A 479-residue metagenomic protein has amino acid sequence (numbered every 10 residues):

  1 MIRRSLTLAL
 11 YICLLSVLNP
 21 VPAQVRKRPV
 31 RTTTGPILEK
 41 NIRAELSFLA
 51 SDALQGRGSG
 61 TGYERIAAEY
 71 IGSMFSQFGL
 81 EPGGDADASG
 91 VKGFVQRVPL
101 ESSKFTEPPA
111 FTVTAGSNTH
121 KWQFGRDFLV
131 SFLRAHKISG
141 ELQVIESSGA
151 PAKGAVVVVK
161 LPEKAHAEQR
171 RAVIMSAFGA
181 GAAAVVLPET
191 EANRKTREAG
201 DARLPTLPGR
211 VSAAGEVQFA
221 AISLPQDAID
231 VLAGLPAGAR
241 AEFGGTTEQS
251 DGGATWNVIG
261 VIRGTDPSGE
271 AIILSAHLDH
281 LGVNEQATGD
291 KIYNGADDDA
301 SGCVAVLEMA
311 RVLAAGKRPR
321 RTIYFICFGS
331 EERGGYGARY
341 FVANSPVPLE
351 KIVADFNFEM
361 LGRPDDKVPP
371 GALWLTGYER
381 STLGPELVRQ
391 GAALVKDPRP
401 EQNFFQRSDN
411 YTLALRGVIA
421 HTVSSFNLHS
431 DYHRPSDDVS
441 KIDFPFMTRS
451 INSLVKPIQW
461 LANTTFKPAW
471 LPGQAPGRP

Functional and structural regions predicted by a protein language model:
A9-V17: Bacterial N-terminal signal peptides
V25-R31, P36-G62, I66, F78 (+5 more regions): N-terminal capping segment at the start of a domain
R26-V30, H120-G149, L207-G295, R311 (+3 more regions): Soluble metallo-hydrolase cores and metallopeptidase-like ectodomains found primarily in the secretory/periplasmic
P36-L54, S59-P82, A150, V156-E168 (+6 more regions): Catalytic-core environment of secreted peptidases
D52-V156, E163-A165, Y378: Noncatalytic luminal/extracellular "stalk/propeptide" segments of secretory-pathway proteins
T119-A220, K291, P398: Extracellular/luminal Protease-associated
V211, F219-A221, D227-D230, P267 (+2 more regions): Metal-dependent peptidase/peptidase-like ectodomains
R311, A315, S430-P479: His/Asp/Glu-rich mid-to-C-terminal helical/loop segments that flank catalytic regions of hydrolases
